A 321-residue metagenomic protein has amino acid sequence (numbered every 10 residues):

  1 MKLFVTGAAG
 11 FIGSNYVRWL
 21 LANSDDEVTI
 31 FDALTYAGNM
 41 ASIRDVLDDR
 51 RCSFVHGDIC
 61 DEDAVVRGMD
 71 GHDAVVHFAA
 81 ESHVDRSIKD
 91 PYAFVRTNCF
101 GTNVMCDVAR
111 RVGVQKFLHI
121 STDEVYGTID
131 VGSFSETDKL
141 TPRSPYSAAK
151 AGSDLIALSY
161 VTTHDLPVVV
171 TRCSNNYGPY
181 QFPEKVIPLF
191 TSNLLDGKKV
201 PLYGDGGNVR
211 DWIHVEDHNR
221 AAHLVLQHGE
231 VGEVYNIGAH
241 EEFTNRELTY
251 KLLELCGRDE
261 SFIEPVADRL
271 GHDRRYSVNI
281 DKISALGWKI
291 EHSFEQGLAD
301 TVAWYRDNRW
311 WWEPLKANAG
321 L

Functional and structural regions predicted by a protein language model:
M1-N176, D307-L321: N-terminal Rossmann-like NAD(P)+-binding domain of SDR-like oxidoreductases, especially those catalyzing
L20, Y160, F190-N193, A221-V225: A short, amphipathic alpha-helix embedded in the catalytic core of nucleotide-handling enzymes
M40-I43, D130-G132, Q181-E184, L248-T249 (+1 more regions): Short aromatic-enriched loop/helix-cap "lid" or pocket-rim segments at secondary-structure transitions that line
V46, G132, P183-T191, A267: A glycine/serine/threonine-rich, flexible loop-to-helix segment that serves as the NAD(P) cofactor-binding "lid"
G57, L194-L321: C-terminal substrate-binding subdomain of Rossmann-fold SDR/epimerase-dehydratase oxidoreductases
D63-V66, D85, Y92, N103 (+8 more regions): Residues in well-ordered alpha-helical elements
P142-A149, P179, P183-I187, D211-V215: The catalytic Tyr-centered alpha-helix of NAD(P)H-dependent dehydrogenases
G152, I156-Y160, F190, L248 (+1 more regions): Hydrophobic alpha-helix immediately C-terminal to the catalytic Tyr-X-X-X-Lys motif of short-chain
